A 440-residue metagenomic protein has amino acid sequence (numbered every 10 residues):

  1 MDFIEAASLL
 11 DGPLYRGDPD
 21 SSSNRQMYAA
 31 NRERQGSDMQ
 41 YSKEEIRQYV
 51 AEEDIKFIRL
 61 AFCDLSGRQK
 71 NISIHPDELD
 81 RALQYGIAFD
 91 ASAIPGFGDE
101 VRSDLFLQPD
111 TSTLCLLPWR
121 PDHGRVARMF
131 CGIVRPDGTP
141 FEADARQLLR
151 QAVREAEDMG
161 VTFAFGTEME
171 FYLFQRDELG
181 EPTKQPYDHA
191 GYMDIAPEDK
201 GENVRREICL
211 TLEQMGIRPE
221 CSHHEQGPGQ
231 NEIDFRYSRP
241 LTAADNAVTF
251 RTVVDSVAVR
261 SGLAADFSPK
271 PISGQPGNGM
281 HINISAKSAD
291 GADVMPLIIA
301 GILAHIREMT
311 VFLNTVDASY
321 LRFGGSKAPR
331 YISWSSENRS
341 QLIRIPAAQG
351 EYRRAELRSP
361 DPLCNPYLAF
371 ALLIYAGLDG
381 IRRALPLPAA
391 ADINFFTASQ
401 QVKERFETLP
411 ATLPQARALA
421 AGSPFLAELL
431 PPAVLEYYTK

Functional and structural regions predicted by a protein language model:
D2, Y15-D20, N24, N31 (+1 more regions): Intrinsic-disorder-associated, low-complexity terminal segments enriched in Asp/Asn/His/Tyr and depleted of Lys/Arg
E5-A7, G12-P13: Positively charged N-terminal leader segments that act as targeting/secretion signals
G36-C221, A243, L297, E404-K440: ATP/Mg2+-dependent ligation/transfer catalytic cores
A61, N71-S73, F130, Y172 (+9 more regions): Structured core elements
D64, V134-P140, P197, Y237-A243 (+3 more regions): A generic structural motif
P118-R125, F163-A164, S222-G227, G274-Q275 (+2 more regions): Short glycine/proline-enriched loop/turn "hinge" motifs that connect secondary-structure elements and lie
Y172-I272, P276-A289: Helix-rich catalytic cores of soluble enzyme domains
V257, L263-A264, K287-K440: Catalytic-core signal marking the mid-to-C-terminal active-site face
